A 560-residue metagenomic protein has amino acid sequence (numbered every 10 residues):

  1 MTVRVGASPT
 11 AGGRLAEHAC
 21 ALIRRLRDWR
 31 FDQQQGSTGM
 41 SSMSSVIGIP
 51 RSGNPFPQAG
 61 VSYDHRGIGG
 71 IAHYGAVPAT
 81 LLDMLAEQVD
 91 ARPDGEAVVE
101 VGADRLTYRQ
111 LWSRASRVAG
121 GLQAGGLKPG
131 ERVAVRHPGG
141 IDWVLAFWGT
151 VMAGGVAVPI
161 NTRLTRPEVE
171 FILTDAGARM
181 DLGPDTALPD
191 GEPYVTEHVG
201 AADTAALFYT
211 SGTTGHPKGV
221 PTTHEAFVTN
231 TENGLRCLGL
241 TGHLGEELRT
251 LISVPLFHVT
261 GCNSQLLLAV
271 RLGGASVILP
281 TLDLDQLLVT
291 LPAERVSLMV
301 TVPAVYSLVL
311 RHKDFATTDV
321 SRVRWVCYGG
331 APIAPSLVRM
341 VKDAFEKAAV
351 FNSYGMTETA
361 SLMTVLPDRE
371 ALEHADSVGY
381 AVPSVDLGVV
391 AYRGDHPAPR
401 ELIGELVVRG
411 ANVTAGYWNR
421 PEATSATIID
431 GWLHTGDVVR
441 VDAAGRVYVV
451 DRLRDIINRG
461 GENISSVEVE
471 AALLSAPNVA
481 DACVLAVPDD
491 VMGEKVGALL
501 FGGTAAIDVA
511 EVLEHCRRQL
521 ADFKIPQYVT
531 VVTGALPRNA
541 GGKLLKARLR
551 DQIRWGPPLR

Functional and structural regions predicted by a protein language model:
G70-T80, D185-T204: Flexible, low-complexity linker/hinge segments
V77, A86, E96-G140, V144 (+1 more regions): Conserved AMP-binding/adenylate-forming core of the ANL superfamily
A124-L127, Y194-A202, F208-I252, L272: Conserved adenylate-forming
V228-R249, F257-S297, H312: Conserved AMP-binding/adenylation subdomain of ANL enzymes
V296-V300, H312-E373, D386: Gly/Ser/Thr-rich phosphate-binding loop
M299, G410, A415-G416, V438-K524 (+2 more regions): AMP-binding/adenylate-forming catalytic core of the ANL superfamily
Y380-S384, R393-T427, E462-I464: Conserved ATP/PPi-binding loop(s) of AMP-dependent carboxylate-activating enzymes
G388-V407, A443-A444, A505-V509, L545: Conserved beta-loop-beta connector loops within the AMP-binding
